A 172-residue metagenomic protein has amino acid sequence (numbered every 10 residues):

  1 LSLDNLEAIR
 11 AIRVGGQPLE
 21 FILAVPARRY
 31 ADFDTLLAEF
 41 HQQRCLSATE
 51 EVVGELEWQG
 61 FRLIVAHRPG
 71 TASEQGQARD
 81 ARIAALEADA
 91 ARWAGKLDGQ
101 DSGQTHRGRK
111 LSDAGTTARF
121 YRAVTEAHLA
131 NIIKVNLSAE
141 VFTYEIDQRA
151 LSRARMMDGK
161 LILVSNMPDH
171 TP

Functional and structural regions predicted by a protein language model:
L1-P172: Anion-binding and metal-coordination hotspots
